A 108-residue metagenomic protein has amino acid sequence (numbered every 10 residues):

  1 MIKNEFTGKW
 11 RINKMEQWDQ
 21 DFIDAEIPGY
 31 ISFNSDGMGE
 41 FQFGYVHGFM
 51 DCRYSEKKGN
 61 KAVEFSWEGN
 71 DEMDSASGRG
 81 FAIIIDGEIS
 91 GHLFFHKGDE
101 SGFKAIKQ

Functional and structural regions predicted by a protein language model:
I2-D24: Tryptophan-anchored aromatic micro-motifs
N4, A25, F33, I83-I85: Residue-level signal for WD-repeat beta-propeller blades
K9, G37-M38, E88-S90: Structural motif
Q20-N60: N-terminal glycine/threonine-rich, aromatic-flanked beta-hairpin/loop signature
G39-F43, V63-D71, G91-F94: Short beta-strand segments that buttress and anchor functional surface loops
Y54-I85: Mid-chain, well-packed structural core segment of small domains
D74-Q108: Short, compact, well-ordered microdomains
